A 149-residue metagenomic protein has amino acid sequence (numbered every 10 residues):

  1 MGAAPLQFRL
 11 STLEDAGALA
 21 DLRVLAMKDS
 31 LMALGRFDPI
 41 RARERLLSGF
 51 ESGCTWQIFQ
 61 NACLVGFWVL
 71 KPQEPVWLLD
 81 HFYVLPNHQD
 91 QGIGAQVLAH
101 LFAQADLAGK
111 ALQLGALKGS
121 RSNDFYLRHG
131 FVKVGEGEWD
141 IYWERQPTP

Functional and structural regions predicted by a protein language model:
L6-D21: A short beta-loop-alpha structural element at the N-terminal edge of CoA-dependent acyl/N-acetyltransferase catalytic
D21-L47: Conserved GNAT-fold acetyl-CoA-binding loop/helix
Q57, C63-K71, L78-Y83: Conserved beta-strand in the GNAT
P75-P86, L112-G115: Conserved acetyl-CoA binding element of GNAT-fold acetyltransferases
V84, D90-A103, R128: Conserved acetyl-CoA-binding loop-helix of GNAT-fold acetyltransferases
A95, K118-I141: Conserved active-site alpha-helix within GNAT-family acetyltransferase domains
A105-K118: Conserved GNAT acetyl-CoA-binding A-motif
